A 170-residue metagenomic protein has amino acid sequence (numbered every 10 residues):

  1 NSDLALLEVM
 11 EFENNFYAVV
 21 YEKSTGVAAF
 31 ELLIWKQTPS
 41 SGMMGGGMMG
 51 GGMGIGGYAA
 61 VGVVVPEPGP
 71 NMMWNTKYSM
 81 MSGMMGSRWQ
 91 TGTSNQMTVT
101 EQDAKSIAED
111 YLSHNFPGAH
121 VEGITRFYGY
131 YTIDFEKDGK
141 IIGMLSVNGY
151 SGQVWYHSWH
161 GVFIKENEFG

Functional and structural regions predicted by a protein language model:
N1-K137, I141-G170: Extracellular/periplasmic low-complexity linear segments
